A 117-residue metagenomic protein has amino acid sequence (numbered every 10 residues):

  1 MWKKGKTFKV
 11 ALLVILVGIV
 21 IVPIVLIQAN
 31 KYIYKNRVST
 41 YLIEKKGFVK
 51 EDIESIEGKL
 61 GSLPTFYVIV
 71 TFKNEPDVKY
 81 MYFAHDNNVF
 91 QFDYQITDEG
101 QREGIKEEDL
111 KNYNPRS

Functional and structural regions predicted by a protein language model:
M1-K6: Short, Lys/Arg-rich N-terminal segment immediately upstream of the first membrane anchor
T7, V20, L60-L63, R102 (+1 more regions): Compositionally biased, intrinsically disordered low-complexity regions
F8-V25: Hydrophobic membrane-insertion alpha-helices, especially the h-region of bacterial N-terminal signal peptides
A11-I15, Y41, D109: Acidic/proline-rich low-complexity IDRs
I24-I53: Short, non-transmembrane alpha-helical segments in secretory-pathway proteins
K46-D52, E57, F66, Y94-I96 (+1 more regions): N-terminal low-complexity, charged segments
K50-H85: Exposed beta-strand-loop-beta-strand "reactive/processing" segments of non-cytosolic proteins
V78-S117: Structured, soluble extracytoplasmic/luminal domains of envelope-associated proteins
